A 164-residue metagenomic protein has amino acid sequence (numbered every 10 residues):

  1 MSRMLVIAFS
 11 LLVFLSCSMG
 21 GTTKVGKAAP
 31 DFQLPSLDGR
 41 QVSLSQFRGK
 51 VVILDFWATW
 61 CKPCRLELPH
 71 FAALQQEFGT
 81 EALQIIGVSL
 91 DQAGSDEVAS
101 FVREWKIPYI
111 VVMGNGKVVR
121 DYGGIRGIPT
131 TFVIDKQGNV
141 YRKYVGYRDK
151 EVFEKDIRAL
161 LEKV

Functional and structural regions predicted by a protein language model:
M1-P35, K143, E154-D156, V164: N-terminal targeting signals for export/organelle localization
D31-V52, Q75-F78, Y122: A short beta-strand-turn-helix
R48, F56-A73: Conserved redox-active cysteine motifs that mediate thiol-disulfide chemistry, especially di-cysteine Cys-X(1-2)-Cys
I53-D55, G87-S89, F132-V133: Hydrophobic beta-strand core positions in alpha/beta domains
R65-W105, G114-D121: Structural microenvironment flanking redox-active thiols in thiol-disulfide oxidoreductases
S100-I107, M113-R158: Thiol/disulfide oxidoreductase modules built on the thioredoxin-like
